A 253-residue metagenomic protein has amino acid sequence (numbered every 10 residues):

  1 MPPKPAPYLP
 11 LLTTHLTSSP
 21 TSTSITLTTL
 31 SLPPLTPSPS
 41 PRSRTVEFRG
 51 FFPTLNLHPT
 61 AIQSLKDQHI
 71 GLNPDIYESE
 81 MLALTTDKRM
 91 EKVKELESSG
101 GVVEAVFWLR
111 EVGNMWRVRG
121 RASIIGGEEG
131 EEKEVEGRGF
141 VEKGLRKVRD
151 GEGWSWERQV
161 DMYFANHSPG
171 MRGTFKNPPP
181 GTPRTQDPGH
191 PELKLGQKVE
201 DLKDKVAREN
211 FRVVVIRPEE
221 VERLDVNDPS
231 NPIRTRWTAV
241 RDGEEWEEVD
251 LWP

Functional and structural regions predicted by a protein language model:
M1-P253: Binding-site signature for planar aromatic cofactors or substrates
